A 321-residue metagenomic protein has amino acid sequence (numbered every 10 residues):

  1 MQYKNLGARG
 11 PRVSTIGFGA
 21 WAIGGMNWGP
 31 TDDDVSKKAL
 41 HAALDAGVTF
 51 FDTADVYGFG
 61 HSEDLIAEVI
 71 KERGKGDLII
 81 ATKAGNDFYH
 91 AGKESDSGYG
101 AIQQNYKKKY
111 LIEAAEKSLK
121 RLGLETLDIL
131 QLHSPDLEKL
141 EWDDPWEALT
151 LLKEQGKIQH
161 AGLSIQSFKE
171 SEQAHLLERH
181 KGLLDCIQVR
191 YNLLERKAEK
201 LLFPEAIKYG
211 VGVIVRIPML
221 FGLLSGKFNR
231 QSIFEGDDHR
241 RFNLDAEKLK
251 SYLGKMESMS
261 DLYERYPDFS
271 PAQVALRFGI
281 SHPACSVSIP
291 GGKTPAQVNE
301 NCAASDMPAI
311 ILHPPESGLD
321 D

Functional and structural regions predicted by a protein language model:
M1-L78: N-terminal binding-site loop/beta-alpha segment at the start of enzyme catalytic domains that lines or forms
L6, F18, S36, F51 (+10 more regions): Conserved, mostly hydrophobic/aromatic
G10, V69-K75, K120-G123, K153 (+1 more regions): Acidic (Asp/Glu)-rich catalytic clusters
A22-D34, D96-K109, E138: Active-site mouth loops of central-metabolism enzymes
P30-A43, Y106-R121, F168-L177: Short, acidic/polar
D77-Y89: A short, structured active-site edge motif that brings together acidic residues
L119-E138: Active-site groove signature of glycoside hydrolases
S134-D320: Beta/alpha (TIM)-barrel catalytic core signal, keyed to glycine-rich beta->alpha loops juxtaposed to Asp/Glu that bind
